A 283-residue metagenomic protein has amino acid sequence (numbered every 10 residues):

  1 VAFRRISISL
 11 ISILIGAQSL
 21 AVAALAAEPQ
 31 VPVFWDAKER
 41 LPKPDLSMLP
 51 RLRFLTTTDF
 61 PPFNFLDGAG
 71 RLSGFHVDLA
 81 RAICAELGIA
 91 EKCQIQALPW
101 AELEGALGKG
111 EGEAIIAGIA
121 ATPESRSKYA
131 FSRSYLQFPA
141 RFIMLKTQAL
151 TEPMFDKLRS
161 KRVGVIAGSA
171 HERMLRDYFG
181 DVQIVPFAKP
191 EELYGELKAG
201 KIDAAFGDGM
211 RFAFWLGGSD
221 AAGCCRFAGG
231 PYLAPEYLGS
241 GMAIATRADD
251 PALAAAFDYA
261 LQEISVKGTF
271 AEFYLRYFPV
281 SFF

Functional and structural regions predicted by a protein language model:
I8-S19: Bacterial N-terminal signal peptides
A27-A37, P44, A170-F187, R226-A228 (+1 more regions): Ligand-binding clefts/hinges and TM-proximal coupling segments of bilobed small-molecule sensing domains
A27-I119, R126-S127, P186, R276: Extracytoplasmic small-molecule ligand-binding "clamshell" domains of the periplasmic binding protein/Venus flytrap
T56-P61, G70-E86, I119-A120, R141-Y194 (+2 more regions): Bilobed "Venus flytrap"/periplasmic-binding protein-like clamshell domains and structurally analogous long
T58, L136-M144, G209, A213 (+2 more regions): Periplasmic-binding protein-like
R81, A85, K92-K157, G223-Y237: Acidic, polar ligand-binding/catalytic clefts
I83, L107-G108, L158, L197-K198 (+2 more regions): Hydrophobic residues within well-ordered alpha-helices
I89-E91, G108-A117, R162, K198-R211 (+1 more regions): Alpha-to-beta junction loops
